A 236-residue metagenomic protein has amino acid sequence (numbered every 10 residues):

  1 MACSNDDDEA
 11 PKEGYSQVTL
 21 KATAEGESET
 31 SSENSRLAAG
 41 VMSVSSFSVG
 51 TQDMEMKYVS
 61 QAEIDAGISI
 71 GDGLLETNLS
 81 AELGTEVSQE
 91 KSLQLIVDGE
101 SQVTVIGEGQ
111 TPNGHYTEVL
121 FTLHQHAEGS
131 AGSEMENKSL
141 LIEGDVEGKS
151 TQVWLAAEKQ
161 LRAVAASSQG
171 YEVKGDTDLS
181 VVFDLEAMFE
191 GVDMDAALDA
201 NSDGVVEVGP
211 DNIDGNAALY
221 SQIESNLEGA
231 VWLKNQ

Functional and structural regions predicted by a protein language model:
S4-Q236: A short, solvent-exposed, low-complexity linear motif enriched for acidic/polar residues with Pro/Gly/Ser/Thr
